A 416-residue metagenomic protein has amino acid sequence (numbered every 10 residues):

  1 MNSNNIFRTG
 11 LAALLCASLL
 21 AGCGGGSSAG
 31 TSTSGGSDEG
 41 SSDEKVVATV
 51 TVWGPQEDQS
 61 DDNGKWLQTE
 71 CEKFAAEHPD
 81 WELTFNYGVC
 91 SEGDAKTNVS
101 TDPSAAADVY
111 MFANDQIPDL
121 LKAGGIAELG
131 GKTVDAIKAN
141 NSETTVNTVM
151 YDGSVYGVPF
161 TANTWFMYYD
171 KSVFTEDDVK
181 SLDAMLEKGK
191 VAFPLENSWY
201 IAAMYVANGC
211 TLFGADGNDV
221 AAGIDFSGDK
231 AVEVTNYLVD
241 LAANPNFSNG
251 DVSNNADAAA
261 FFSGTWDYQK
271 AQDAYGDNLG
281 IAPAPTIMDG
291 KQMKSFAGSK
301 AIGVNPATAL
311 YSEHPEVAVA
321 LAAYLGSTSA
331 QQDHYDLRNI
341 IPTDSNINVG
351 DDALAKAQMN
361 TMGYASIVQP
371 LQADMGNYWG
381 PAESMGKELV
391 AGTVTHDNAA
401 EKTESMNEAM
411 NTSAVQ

Functional and structural regions predicted by a protein language model:
R8-A12, G24-Q116, G290, A409-Q416: Conserved N-terminal structural module of periplasmic/extracytoplasmic solute-binding proteins
S18-G22: C-terminal motif of bacterial Sec signal peptides marking the signal peptidase cleavage site
S100, A105-D108, D135-Y169, K190 (+3 more regions): A structural signal for short loop-to-beta-strand junctions that line the ligand-binding cleft of periplasmic/secreted
F112-F166, D177, A282-P283, A357: Hinge/lid segment of periplasmic solute-binding proteins
Y156-F160, W165, L182-I224, A258-A260: Extracytoplasmic/periplasmic solute-binding protein
V220-N249: Glycine-centered hinge/linker elements that transmit conformational signals in sensory and ligand-binding systems
D273-L337: Extracytoplasmic/periplasmic substrate-recognition and gating elements
L337-I341, K356-S413: C-terminal capping/gating helix-and-loop segments adjacent to ligand/active sites or protein-protein/ligand interfaces
